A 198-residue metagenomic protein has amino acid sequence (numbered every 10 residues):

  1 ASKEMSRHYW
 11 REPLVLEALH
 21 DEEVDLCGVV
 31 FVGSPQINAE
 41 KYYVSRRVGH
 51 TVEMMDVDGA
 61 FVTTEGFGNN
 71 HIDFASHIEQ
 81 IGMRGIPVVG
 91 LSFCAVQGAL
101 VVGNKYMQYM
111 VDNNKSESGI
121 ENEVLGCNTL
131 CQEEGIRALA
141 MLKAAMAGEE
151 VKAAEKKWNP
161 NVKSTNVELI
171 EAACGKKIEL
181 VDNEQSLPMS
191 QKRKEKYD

Functional and structural regions predicted by a protein language model:
A1-D198: An N-terminal assembly and electron-transfer interface module characteristic of large anaerobic redox and radical
